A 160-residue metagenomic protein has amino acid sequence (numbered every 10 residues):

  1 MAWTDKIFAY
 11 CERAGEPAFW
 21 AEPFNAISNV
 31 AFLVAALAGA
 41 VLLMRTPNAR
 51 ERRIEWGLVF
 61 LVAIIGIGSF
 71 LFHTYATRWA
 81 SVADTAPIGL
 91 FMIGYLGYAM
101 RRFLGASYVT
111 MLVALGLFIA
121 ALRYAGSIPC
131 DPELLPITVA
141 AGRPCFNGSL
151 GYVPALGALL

Functional and structural regions predicted by a protein language model:
M1-L160: Multi-pass alpha-helical transmembrane bundles in non-GPCR membrane proteins that perform intramembrane catalysis
